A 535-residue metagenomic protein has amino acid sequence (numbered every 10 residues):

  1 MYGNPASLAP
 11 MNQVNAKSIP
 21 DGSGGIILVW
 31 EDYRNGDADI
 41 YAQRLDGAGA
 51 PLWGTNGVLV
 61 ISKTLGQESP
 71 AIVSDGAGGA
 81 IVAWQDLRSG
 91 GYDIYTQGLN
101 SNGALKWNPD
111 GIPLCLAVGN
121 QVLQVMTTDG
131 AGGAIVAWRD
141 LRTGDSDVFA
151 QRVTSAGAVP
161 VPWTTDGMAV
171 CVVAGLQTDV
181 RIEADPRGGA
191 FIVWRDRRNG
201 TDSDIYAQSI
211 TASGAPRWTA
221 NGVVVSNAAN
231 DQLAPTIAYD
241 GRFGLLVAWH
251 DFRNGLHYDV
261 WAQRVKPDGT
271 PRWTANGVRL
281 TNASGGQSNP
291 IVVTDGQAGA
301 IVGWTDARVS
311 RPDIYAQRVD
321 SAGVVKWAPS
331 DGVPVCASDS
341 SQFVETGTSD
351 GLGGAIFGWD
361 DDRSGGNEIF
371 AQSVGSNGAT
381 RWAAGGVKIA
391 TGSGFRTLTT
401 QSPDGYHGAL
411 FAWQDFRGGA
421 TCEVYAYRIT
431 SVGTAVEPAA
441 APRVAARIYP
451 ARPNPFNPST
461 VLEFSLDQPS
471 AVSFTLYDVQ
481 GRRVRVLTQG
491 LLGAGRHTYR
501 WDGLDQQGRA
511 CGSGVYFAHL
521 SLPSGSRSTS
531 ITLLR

Functional and structural regions predicted by a protein language model:
M1-G433: Extracellular, repeat-based ectodomains that mediate carbohydrate processing or recognition
V223, V278, V387, R485 (+2 more regions): Short beta-strand segments
Y406, P469-A471, A494-R496, S513-V515: Extracellular Ig-like/FN3 beta-sandwich strand-entry sites
D415, D505, L522-S524: Surface-exposed loop/turn motifs at beta-strand-loop junctions within extracellular Ig-like and Fibronectin type III
E437-D478, V486-Q489, T498-W501: Glycine-centered coil/turn sites that cap beta-strands in beta-rich domains
L491, R509-R535: C-terminal tail/sorting-segment detector
Y499-C511: Signal that preferentially marks extracellular ectodomain short beta-strand elements of beta-sandwich modules
